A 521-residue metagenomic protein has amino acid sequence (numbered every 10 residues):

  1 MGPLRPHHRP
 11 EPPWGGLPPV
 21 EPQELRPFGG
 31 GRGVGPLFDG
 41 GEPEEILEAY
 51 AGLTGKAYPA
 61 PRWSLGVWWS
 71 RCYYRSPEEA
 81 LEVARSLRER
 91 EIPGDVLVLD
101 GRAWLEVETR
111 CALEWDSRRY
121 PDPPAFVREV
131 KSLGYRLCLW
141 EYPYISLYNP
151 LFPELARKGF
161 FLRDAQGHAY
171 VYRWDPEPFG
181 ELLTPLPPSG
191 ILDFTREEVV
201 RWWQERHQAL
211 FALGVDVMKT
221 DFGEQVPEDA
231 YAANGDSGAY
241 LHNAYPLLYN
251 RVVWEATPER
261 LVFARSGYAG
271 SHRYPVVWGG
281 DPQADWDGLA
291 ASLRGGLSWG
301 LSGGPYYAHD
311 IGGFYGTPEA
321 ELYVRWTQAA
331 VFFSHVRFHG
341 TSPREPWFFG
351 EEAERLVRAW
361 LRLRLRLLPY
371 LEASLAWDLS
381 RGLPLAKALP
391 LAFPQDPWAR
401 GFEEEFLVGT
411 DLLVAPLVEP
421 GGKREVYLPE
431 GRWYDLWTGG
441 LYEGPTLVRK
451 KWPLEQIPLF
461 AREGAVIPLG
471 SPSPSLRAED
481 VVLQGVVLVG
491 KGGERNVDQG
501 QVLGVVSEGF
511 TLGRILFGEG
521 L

Functional and structural regions predicted by a protein language model:
M1-I457, A461-E463, G470: Catalytic-domain carbohydrate-binding cleft regions of carbohydrate-active enzymes
Q456-G520: Accessory, solvent-exposed terminal regions and/or long lumenal/extracellular loops of proteins
